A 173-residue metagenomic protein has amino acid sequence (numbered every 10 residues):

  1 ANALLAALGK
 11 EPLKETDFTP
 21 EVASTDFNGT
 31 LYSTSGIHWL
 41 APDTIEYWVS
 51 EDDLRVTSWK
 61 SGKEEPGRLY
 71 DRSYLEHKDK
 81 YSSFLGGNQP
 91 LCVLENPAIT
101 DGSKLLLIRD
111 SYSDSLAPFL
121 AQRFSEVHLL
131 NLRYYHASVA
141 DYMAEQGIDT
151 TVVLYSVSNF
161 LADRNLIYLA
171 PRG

Functional and structural regions predicted by a protein language model:
A1-G173: Extracellular glycan-modifying ectodomains
